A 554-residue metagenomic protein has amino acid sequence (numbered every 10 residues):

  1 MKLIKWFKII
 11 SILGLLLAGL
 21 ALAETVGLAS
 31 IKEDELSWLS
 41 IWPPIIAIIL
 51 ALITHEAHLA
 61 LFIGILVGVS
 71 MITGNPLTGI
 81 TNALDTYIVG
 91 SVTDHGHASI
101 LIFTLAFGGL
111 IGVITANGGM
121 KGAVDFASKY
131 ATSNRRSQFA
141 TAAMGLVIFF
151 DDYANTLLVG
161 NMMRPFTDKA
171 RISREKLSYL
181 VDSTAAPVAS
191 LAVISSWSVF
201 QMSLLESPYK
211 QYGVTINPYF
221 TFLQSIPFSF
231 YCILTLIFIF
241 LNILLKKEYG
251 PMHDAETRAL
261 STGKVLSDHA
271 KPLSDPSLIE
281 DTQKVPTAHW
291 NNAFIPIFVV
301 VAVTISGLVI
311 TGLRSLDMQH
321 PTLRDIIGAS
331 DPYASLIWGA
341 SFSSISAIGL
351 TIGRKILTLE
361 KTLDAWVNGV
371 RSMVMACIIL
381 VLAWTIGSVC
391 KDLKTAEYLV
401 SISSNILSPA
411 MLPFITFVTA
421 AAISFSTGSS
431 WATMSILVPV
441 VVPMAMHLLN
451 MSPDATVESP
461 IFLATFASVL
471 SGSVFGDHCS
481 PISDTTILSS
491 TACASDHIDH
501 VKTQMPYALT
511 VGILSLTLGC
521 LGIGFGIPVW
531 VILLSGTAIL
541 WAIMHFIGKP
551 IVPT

Functional and structural regions predicted by a protein language model:
K2-S11, I45-L61, Q138, A142 (+3 more regions): Alpha-helical transmembrane segments and their helix-start/interface "positive-inside/aromatic belt" motifs in integral
K5, D168-G263, Q283-N292, T486-W541: Membrane-core helix-loop-helix motifs of multi-pass transport proteins
I12-L22, P43-I53, G64-M71, F103-G112 (+12 more regions): Hydrophobic core segments of alpha-helical transmembrane domains in multi-pass membrane transport and ion-translocation
T25-L36, N75-V92, V199-F228, F240 (+4 more regions): Inter-helical loop and helix-membrane interface segments of multi-pass membrane transporters/permeases
S30-G109, G122, F126, Y130 (+4 more regions): Hydrophobic transmembrane alpha-helices of multi-pass solute/ion transporters
L77-S178, I356-T456: Membrane-embedded alpha-helical segments and adjacent helix-loop junctions characteristic of multi-pass solute
L101-T104, R135-I148, I172-S198, Y212-L234 (+4 more regions): Alpha-helical transmembrane segments of multi-pass membrane proteins
F220, T235-A329, S341, I345-D364 (+3 more regions): Long, contiguous bundles of hydrophobic transmembrane helices that form the permeation core of multi-pass
